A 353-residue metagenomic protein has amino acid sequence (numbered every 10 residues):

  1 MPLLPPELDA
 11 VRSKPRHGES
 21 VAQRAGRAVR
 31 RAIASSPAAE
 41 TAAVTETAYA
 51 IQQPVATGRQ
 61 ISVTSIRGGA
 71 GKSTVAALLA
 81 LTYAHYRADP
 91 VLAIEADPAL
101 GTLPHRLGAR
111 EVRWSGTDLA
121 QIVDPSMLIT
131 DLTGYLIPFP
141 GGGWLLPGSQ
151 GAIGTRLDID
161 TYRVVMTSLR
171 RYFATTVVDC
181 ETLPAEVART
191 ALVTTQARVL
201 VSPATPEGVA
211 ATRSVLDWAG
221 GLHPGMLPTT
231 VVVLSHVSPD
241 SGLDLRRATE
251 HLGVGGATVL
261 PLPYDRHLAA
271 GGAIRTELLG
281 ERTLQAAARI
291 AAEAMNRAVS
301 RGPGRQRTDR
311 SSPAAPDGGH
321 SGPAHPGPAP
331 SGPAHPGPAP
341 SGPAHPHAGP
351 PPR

Functional and structural regions predicted by a protein language model:
M1-S62: Extreme N-terminal, non-catalytic leader segments that precede Walker-type/kinase nucleotide-binding cores
I51-H85: Walker A (P-loop) phosphate-binding motif
A84-G143: Phosphate-binding loop that captures ATP/GTP phosphates
D97-L100, Q150-A152, T205-P206, V237-S241 (+1 more regions): Conserved nucleotide-binding/hydrolysis micro-motifs of P-loop NTPases
I137-A188: Phosphate-binding/switch loop-helix module in NTP-utilizing enzymes
V164-V165, T175-A257: Conserved catalytic-core segment of NTP-binding enzymes
H236-R282, A287: Beta-strand-loop-alpha "switch" segments that mediate conformational coupling across diverse proteins
G271-S331, G337-R353: NTP-binding/hydrolysis catalytic cores, primarily Walker-type P-loop NTPases
